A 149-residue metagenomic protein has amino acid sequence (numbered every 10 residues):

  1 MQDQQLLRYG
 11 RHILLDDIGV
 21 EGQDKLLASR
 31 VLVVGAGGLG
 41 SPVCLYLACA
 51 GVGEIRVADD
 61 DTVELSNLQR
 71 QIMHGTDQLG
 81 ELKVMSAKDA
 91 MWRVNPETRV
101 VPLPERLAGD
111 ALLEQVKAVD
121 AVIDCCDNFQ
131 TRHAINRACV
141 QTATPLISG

Functional and structural regions predicted by a protein language model:
M1-G149: Adenine nucleotide-associated cytosolic modules
